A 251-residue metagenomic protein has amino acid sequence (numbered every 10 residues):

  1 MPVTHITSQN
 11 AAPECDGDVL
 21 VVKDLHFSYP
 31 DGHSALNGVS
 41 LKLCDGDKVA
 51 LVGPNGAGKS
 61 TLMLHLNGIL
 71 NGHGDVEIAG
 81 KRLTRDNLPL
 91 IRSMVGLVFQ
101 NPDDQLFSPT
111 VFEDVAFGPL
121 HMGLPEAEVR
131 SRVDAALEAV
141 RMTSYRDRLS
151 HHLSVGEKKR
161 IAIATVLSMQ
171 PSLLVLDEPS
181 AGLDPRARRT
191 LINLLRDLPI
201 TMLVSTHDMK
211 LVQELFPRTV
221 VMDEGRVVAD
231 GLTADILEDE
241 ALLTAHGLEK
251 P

Functional and structural regions predicted by a protein language model:
V52-P54: The feature captures the beta-strand-to-loop junction immediately N-terminal to the Walker
G74-L83, I91: Conserved ABC transporter NBD signature motif
A127-Y145: Conserved ABC ATPase "signature" region
L149-L153, E157: Conserved ABC ATPase signature
T206-H207: H-loop/switch region of ABC-family ATPase nucleotide-binding domains
V212-E214: A short, surface-exposed alpha-helical micro-motif characterized by mixed small hydrophobic and charged/polar residues
R226-L248: Conserved beta-strand-loop-alpha-helix hinge in the C-terminal portion of ABC ATPase nucleotide-binding domains
